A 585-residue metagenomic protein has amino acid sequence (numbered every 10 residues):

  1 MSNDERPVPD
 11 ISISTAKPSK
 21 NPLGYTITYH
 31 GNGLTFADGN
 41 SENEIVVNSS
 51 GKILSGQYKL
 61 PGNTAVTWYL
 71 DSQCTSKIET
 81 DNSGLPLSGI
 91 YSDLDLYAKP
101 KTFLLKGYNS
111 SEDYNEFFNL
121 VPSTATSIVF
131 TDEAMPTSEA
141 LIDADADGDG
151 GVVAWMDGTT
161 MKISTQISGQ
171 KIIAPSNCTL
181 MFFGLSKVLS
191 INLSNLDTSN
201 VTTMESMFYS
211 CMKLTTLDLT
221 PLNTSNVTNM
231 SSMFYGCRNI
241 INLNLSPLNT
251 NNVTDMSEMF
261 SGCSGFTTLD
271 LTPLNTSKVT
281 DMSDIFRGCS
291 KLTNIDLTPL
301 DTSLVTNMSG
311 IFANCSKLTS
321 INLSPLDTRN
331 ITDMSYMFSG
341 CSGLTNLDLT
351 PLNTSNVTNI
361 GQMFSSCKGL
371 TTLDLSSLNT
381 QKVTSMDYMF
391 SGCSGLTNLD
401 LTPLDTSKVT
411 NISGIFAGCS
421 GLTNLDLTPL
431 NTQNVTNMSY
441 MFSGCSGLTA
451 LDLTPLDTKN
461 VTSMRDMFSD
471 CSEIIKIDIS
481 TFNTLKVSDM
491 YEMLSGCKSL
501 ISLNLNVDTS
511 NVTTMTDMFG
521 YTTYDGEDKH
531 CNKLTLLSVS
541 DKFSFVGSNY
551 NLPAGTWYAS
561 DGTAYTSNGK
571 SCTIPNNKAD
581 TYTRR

Functional and structural regions predicted by a protein language model:
S2-K101: Secondary-structure capping and domain/repeat boundary segments
N3-G33, L94-G184, L193, L505-D508 (+2 more regions): N-terminal capping/linker segments that flank leucine-rich repeat
L34-T35, N63-V66, A125, I240 (+7 more regions): Short glycine-aromatic motifs
N43-V46, I128, G158-I173, S186-T202 (+14 more regions): Structural signature of tandem-repeat unit edges
I53-N63, T516-T522, G526-D528: Short aromatic-glycine motifs in intrinsically disordered, low-complexity regions
T80-G84, E527, N568: Surface-exposed intrinsically disordered loops and tails
S206-S210, S232-G236, E258-G262, D284-G288 (+9 more regions): Short beta-strand elements of solenoid repeat domains
M490, M515-M518, V546-L552: Predominantly extracellular beta-rich ligand-binding scaffolds that present long acidic/polar faces for carbohydrate
